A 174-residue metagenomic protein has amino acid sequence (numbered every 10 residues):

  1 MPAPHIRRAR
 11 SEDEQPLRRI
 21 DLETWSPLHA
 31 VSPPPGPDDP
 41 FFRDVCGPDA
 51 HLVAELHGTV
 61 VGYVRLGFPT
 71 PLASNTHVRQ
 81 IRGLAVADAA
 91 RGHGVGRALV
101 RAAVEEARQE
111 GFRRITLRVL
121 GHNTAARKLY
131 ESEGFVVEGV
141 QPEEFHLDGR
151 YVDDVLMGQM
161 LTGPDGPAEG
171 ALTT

Functional and structural regions predicted by a protein language model:
P4, R8-A89, V100-A102, E106 (+2 more regions): Acetyl-CoA-dependent GNAT
D49, V152-L156: Short hydrophobic/aromatic beta-strand or adjacent loop that forms the aromatic wall/cage of a ligand/substrate-binding
A87-A89, H93, G121-H122: Active-site acidic-Proline motif in GNAT/NAT acetyltransferases
G96, V100, H122-A126, E143-D148: Short glycine/proline-centered loop/turn elements that form peptide/ligand docking sites
A107-R118: Conserved GNAT acetyl-CoA-binding A-motif
T116-V119, E131, V136-V152: Conserved catalytic-core motifs of GNAT/GCN5-like acyltransferases
